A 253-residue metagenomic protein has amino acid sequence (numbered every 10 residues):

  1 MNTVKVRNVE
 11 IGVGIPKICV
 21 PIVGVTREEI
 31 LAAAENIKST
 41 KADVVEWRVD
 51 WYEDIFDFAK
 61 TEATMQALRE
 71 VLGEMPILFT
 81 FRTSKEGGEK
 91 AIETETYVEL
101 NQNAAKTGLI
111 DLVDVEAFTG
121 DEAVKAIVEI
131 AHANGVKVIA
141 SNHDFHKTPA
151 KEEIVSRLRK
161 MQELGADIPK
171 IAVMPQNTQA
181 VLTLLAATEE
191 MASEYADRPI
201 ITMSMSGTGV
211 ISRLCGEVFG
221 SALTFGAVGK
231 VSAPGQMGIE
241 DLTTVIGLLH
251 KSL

Functional and structural regions predicted by a protein language model:
M1-E10, K251-L253: Short, Lys/Arg-enriched, disordered terminal segments
M1-K5, K60-T61, T183-L184, S206-G207: Short amphipathic alpha-helical surface micro-motifs
N2-V4, V13-A133, H143-K147: Active-site beta->alpha loop and helix N-cap motifs at the rims of alpha/beta catalytic domains
V6-V9, A67-R69, T96, K151-Q162: Short N-terminal signal/transit or membrane-insertion segments and the immediately adjacent low-complexity/disordered
Q102, A117-L253: Catalytic alpha/beta core domains of metabolic enzymes, predominantly
